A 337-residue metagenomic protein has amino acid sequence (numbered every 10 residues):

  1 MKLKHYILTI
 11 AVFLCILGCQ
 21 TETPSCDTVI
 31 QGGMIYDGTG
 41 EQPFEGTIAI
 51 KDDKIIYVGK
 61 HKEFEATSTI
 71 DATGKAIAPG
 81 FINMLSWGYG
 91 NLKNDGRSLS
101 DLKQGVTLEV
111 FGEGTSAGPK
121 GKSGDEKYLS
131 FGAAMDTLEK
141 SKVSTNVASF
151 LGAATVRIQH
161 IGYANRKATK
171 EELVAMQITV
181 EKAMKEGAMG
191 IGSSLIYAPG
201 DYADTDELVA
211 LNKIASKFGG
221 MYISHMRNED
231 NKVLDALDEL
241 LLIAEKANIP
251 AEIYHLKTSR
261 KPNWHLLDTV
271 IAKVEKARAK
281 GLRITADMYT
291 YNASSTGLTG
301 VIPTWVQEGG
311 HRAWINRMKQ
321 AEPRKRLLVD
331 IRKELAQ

Functional and structural regions predicted by a protein language model:
M1-I7: Bacterial N-terminal signal peptides that target proteins for export
C15-G18: C-terminal motif of bacterial Sec signal peptides marking the signal peptidase cleavage site
E22-T28, I35, T39-G80: Histidine-rich, glycine-flanked metal-binding segment
A72-I77, F81-S86, L92-G190, N212 (+2 more regions): Divalent-metal coordination cores built from histidine and acidic residues
F81-N91, L195, Y222-N228: Histidine-centered catalytic micro-motifs
K120-K127, F131-L138, V143, A154-R166 (+3 more regions): Polyanionic/metal-chelating signatures
K142, T205-S224, A247: Alpha-helix-loop-beta-strand connector modules within alpha/beta enzyme cores
E186-L195, I253-H255: Short acidic, glycine-rich surface-loop motifs adjacent to enzyme active sites
